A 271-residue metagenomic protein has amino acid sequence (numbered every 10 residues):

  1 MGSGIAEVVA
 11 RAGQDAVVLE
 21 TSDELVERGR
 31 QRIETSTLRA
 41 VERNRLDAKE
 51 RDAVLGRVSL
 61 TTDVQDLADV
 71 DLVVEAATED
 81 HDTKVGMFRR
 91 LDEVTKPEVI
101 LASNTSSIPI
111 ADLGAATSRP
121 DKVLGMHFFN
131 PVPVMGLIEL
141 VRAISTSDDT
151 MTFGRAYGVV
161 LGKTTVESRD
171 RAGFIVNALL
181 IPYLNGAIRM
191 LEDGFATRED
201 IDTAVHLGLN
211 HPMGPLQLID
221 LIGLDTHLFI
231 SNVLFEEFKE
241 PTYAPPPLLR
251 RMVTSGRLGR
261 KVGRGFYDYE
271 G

Functional and structural regions predicted by a protein language model:
M1-S36: NAD(P)+-binding Rossmann beta1-loop-alpha1 motif at the extreme N-terminus of oxidoreductases
E7-G13, A53-L72, F153, Y157-G162 (+2 more regions): Amphipathic alpha-helical segments at domain termini/boundaries
T21-R28, R39-L101, I108-P109: Rossmann-like NAD(P)-binding element
I100-R169, F174-A178: Rossmann-fold dinucleotide-binding core
D149-T152, V159-D170, E192-D193, R198-G271: NAD(P)-dependent Rossmann-like dehydrogenase/reductase catalytic/cofactor-binding core
